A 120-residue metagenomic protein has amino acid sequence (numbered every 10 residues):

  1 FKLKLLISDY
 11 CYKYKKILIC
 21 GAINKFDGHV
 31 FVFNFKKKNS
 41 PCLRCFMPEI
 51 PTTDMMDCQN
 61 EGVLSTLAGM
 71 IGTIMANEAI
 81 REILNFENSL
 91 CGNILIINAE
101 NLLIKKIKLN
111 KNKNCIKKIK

Functional and structural regions predicted by a protein language model:
F1-K120: Glycine-rich phosphate/adenylate-binding loop
